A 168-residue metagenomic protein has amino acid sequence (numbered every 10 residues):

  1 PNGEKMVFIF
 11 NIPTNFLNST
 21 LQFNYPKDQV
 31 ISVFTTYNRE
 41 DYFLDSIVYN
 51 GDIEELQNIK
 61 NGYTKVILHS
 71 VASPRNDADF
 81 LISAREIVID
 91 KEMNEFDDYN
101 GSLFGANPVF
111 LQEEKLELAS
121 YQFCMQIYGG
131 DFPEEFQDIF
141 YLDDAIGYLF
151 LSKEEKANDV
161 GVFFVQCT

Functional and structural regions predicted by a protein language model:
P1-T168: Preference for intrinsically disordered or flexible, low-complexity segments and adjacent hinge/connector residues
